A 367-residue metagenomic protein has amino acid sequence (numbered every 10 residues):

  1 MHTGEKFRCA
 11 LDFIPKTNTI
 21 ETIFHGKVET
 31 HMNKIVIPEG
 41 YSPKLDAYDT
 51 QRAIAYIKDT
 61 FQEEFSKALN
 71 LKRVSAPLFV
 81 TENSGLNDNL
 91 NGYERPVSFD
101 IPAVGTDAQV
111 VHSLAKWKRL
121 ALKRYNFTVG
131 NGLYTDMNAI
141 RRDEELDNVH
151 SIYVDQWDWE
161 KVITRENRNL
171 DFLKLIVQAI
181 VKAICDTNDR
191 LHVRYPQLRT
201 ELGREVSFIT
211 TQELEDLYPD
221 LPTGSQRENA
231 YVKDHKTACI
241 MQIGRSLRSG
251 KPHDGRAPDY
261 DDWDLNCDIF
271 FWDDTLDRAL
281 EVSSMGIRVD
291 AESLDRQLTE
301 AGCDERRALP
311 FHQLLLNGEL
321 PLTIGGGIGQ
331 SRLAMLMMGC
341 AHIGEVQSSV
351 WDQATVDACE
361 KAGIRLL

Functional and structural regions predicted by a protein language model:
M1-T3, C9-A10: Targeting/processing segments of secretory and organellar proteins
D12, K16-T19, I23, K27: Short, positively charged and aromatic/hydrophobic N-terminal segments
H31-H150, D158-V162: Class II aminoacyl-tRNA synthetase-like tRNA-binding/catalytic domains
R52, Y56, T60, R168-L175 (+4 more regions): Generic recognition of stable, solvent-exposed alpha-helical segments in well-folded globular domains
F65-K72, I180-L191, A341: A generic secondary-structure signal for well-formed alpha-helical elements
F99-I101, K123-V129, V149-S151, R227-K233 (+2 more regions): A general structural signal for short secondary-structure junctions and capping/turn motifs
G130, T135-G224: Extended, charged alpha-beta segments that form solvent-exposed binding/catalytic grooves in nucleic-acid-handling
I140, T211-L367: A translation/RNA-centric and nucleic-acid-associated enzymatic feature enriched in Class II aminoacyl-tRNA synthetases
